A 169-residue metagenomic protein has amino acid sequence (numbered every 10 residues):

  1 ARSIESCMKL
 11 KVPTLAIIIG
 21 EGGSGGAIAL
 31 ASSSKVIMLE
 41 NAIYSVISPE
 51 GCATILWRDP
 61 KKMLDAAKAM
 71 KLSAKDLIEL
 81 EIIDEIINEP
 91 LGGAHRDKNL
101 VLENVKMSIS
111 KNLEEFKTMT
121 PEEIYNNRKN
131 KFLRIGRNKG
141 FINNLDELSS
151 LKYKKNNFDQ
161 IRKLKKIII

Functional and structural regions predicted by a protein language model:
A1-S110, E114, T118: Conserved catalytic cores of soluble enzyme domains, especially glycine-rich substrate-binding beta-alpha loops
N99-I169: Intrinsically disordered, low-complexity segments enriched in small/flexible residues
